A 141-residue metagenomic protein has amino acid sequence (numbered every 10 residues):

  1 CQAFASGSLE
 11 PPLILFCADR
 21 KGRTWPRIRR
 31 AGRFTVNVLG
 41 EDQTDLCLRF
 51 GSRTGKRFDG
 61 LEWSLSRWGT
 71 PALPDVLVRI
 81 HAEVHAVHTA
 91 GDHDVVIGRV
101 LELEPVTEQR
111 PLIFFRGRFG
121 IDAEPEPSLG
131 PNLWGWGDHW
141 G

Functional and structural regions predicted by a protein language model:
C1-G141: Basic, polyanion-binding surface patches
